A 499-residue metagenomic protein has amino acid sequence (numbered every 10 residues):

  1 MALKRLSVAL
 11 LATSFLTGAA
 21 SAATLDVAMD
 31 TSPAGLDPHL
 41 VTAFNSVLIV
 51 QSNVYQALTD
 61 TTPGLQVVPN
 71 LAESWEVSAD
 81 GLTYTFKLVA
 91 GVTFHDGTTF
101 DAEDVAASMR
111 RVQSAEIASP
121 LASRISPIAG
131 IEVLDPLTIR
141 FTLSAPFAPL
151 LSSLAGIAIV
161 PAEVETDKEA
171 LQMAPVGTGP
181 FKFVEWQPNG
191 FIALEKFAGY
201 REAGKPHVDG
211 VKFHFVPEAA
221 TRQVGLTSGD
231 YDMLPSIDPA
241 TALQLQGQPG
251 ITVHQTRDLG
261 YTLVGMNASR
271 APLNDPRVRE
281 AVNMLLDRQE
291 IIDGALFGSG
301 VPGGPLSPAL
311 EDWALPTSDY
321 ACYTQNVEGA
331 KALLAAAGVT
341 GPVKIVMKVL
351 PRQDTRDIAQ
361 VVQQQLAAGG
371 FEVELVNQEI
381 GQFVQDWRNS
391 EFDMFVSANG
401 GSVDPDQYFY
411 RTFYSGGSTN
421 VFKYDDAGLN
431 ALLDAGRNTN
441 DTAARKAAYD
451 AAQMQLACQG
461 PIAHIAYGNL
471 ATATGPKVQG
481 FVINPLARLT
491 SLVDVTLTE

Functional and structural regions predicted by a protein language model:
M29-A79, R110, V176: N-terminal lobe/hinge region of extracytoplasmic solute-binding protein
Q66, L154-P206, G210, A220 (+2 more regions): Gly/Pro-rich hinge or "lid" segments in bacterial periplasmic/extracellular proteins
E73-A118, L134, R140, G225 (+1 more regions): Aromatic- and charge-enriched surface segment that lines or borders ligand/interaction sites
K87, L121-V164: Surface-exposed binding/hinge segments that line and control ligand-binding clefts or catalytic entry sites
D101-R110, P136-T142, G179-P180, H207-G210 (+7 more regions): Alpha-helical secondary-structure segments
F181, G300-A336, D354-R356: Structural transition elements
Q187, F191, L285-W313, Q353-Q363 (+1 more regions): Detector for C-terminal structural segments
G199-Q244, Q363-Q364, E372: Ligand-site clamp/hinge motif
